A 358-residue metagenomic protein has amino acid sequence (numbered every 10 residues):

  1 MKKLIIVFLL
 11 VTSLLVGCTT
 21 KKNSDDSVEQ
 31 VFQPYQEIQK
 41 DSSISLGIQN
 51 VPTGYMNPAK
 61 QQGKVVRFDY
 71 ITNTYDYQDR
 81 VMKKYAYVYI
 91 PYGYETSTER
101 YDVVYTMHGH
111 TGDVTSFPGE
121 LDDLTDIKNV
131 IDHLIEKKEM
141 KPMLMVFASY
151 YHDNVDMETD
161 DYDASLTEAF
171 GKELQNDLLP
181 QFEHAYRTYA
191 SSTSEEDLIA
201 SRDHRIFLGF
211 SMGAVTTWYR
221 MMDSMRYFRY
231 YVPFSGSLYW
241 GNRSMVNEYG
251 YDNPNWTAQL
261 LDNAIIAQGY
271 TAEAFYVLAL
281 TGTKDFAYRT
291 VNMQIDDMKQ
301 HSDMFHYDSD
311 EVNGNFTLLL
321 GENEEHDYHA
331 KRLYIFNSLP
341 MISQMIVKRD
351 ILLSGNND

Functional and structural regions predicted by a protein language model:
M1-L4: Positively charged n-region of N-terminal signal peptides that target proteins for export
L10-V11: Short, linear, compositionally biased motifs with a strong N-terminal bias
L14-G17: C-terminal motif of bacterial Sec signal peptides marking the signal peptidase cleavage site
T20: Short, conserved catalytic or interaction motifs in soluble domains
N23-D358: Non-catalytic cap/lid and distal C-terminal segments of serine-dependent acyl enzymes
